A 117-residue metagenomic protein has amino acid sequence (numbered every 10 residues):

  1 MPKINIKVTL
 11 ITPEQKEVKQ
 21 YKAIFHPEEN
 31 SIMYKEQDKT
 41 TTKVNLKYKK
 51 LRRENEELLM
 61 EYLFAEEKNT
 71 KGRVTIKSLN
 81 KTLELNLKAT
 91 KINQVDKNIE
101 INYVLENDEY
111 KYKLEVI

Functional and structural regions predicted by a protein language model:
M1-K22: Charge-rich, low-complexity N-terminal segments
M1-N5, E28-M33, Y48-L51, V95-N102: Short, hydrophobic/aromatic-rich segments at coil-to-beta transitions
V8-E14, E36, N55-E57, I76-S78 (+1 more regions): Short acidic, glycine-rich loop/turn motifs
V8-T12, H26, K43-K47, I76 (+1 more regions): Acidic/polar residues at beta-strand termini and the immediately following turn/coil
V18-E61: Short, well-structured hydrophobic secondary-structure segments
A23-H26, K91-I92, V116-I117: Extended lipid/amphipathic-ligand handling interfaces
E56-E66, T70-V95, Y110-Y112: Terminal, non-globular segments
D96-I117: Mixed-charge, glycine-accented linear interaction segment located at domain edges/termini
